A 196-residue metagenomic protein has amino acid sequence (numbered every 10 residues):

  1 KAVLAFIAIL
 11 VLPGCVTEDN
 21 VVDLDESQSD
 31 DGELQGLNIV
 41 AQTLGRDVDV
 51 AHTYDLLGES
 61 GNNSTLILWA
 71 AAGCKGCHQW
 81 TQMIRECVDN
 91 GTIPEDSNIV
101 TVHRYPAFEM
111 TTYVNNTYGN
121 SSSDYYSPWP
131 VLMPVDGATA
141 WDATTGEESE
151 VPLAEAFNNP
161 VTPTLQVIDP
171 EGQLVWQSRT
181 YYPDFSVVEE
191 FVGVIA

Functional and structural regions predicted by a protein language model:
K1-L34: Secretory targeting signatures
C15, A71-I84: Short, thiol/selenol-centered motifs that function as redox-active sites or metal-ligating centers
G36-T65: A short beta-strand-turn-helix
G45, D49, P128-D136: Short acidic-hydrophobic, aromatic-tinged amphipathic segments that line or gate anion-handling sites
V50-A51, C74, G172: PAS/PAS-like sensory domain loop/N-cap motif
N62-T65, W69-G73, P106, V161: Short pre-active-site segment immediately N-terminal to redox-active cysteine/selenocysteine motifs in thiol-based
H78-S127, D136-D142, E150: Structural microenvironment flanking redox-active thiols in thiol-disulfide oxidoreductases
D136-F191: Thiol/disulfide oxidoreductase modules built on the thioredoxin-like
